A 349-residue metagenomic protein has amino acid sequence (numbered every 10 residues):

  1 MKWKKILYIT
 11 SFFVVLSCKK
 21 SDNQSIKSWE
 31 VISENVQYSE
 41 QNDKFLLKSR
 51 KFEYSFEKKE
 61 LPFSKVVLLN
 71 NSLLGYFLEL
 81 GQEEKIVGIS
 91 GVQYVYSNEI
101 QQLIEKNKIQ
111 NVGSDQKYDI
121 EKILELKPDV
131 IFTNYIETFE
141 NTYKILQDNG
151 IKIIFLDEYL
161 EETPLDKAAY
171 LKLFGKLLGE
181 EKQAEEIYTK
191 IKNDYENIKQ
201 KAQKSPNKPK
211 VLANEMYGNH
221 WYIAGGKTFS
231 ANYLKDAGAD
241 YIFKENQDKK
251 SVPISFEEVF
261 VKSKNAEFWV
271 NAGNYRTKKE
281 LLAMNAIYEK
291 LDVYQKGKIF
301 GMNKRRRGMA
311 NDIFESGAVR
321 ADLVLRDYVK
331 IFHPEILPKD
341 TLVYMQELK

Functional and structural regions predicted by a protein language model:
M1-Q24, Y328: Bacterial Sec-dependent N-terminal signal peptides
C18-L74, K182-L212, K278-K279, Q295 (+3 more regions): Bacterial Sec-exported substrate-binding components of ABC uptake systems
F45, S49, K59, S64-L124 (+1 more regions): A short, structured surface patch at a secondary-structure boundary
P62-S64, Y76, I109-S114, V130-T133 (+5 more regions): Second-shell loop/turn segments in exported
K65, L165-G179, Q183-E186, N271-K349: Structured C-terminal subdomain patch of bacterial secreted/periplasmic proteins
V67, G113-Y118, I136-E140, E161-A168 (+5 more regions): Soluble non-cytosolic domains of exported or imported proteins
G91-N98, T138-N141, D157-K172, N207-N232: Extracytoplasmic ligand-binding site segments that recognize negatively charged/polar headgroups
K201-N285: Flexible, glycine-rich surface segments
